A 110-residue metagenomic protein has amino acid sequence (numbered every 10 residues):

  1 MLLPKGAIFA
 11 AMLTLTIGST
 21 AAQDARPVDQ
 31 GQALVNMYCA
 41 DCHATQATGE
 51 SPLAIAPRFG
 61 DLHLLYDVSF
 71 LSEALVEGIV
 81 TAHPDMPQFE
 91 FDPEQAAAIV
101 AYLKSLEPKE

Functional and structural regions predicted by a protein language model:
M1-L3: N-terminal hydrophobic targeting signals that begin at the initiator methionine
K5-G18: Bacterial N-terminal signal peptides
L15-L34: Electrostatic cytochrome c docking/interface patches
Q23, L65, P93-Q95: A short, structured loop/turn motif at beta-sheet edges
V28-Q32, A47-V76: Gly/Gly-Pro-rich "capping" loops immediately C-terminal to redox-active cysteine motifs in periplasmic/lumenal
G31, N36-T45, I99: The canonical Cys-X-X-Cys-His
L53-D61, A74-L106: Axial heme c-ligation environment in periplasmic c-type cytochrome domains
K109-E110: Short, solvent-exposed mixed-charge patches
